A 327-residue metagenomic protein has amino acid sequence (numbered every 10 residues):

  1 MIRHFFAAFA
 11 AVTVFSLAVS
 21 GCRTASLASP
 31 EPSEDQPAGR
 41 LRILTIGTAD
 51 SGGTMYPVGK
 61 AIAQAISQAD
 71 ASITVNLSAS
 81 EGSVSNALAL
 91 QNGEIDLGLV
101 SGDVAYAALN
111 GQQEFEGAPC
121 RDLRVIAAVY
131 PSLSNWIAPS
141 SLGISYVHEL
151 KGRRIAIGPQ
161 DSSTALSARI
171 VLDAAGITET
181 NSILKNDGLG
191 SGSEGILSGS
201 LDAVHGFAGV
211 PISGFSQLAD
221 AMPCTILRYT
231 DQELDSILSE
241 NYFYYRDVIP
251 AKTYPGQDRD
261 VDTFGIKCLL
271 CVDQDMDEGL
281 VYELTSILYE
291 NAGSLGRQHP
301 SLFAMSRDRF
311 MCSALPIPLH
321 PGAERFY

Functional and structural regions predicted by a protein language model:
M1-R42: Short, low-complexity disordered leader/linker segments with a strong preference for bacterial N-terminal type II
E31, Q36-A107: N-terminal (or domain-start) structured segment
L41, D70-S72, G82-S85, N92 (+5 more regions): Extracytoplasmic
L41-A69, I73-T74, S132-S198, S313 (+1 more regions): Bilobed "Venus flytrap"/periplasmic-binding protein-like clamshell domains and structurally analogous long
A49, A61, A65-S72, A89 (+13 more regions): Structured segments of extracytoplasmic/periplasmic soluble domains in secreted or envelope-associated proteins
G102-V104, Q112-E114, L142, T178-C271 (+1 more regions): Pocket-lining segment of extracytoplasmic ligand-binding domains
E116-V129, S134, T253-D262: A structural signal for short loop-to-beta-strand junctions that line the ligand-binding cleft of periplasmic/secreted
V261-F326: Segments of small-molecule ligand-sensing domains
